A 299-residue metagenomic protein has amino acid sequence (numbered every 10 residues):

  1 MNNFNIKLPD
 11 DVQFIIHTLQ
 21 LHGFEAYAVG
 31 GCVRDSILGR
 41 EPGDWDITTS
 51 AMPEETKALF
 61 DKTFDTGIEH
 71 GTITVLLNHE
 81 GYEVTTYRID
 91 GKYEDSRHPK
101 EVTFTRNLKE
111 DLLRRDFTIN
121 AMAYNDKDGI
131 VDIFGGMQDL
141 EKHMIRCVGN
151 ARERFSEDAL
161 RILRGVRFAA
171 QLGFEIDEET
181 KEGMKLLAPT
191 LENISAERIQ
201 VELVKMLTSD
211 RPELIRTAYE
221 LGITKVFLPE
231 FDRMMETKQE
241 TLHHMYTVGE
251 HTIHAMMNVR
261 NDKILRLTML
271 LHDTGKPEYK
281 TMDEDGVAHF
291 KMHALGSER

Functional and structural regions predicted by a protein language model:
M1-R299: Catalytic cores of the polymerase beta-like nucleotidyltransferase superfamily and closely associated nucleotide
